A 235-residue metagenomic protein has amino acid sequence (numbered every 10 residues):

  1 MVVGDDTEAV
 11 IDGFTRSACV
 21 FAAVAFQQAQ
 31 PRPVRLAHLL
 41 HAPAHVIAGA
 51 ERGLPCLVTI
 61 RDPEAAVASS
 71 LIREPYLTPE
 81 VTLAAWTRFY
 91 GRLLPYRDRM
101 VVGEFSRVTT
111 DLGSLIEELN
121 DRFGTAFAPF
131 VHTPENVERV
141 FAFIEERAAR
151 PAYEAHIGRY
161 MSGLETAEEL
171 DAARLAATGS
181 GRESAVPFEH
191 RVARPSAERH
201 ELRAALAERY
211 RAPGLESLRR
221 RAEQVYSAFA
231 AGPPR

Functional and structural regions predicted by a protein language model:
M1-R52, R235: PAPS-dependent sulfotransferase catalytic core
M1-V2, E8, A128-R235: PAPS-dependent sulfotransferases, especially Golgi type II membrane carbohydrate sulfotransferases
T15, A65, S114, R174 (+1 more regions): Low-complexity, compositionally biased segments
F26-Q30, Y90-L94, L119, F123 (+4 more regions): Hydrophobic, Leu/Ile/Phe/Ala-enriched alpha-helical segments that form helix-helix packing faces
A42-A167: PAPS-dependent sulfotransferase catalytic domain
